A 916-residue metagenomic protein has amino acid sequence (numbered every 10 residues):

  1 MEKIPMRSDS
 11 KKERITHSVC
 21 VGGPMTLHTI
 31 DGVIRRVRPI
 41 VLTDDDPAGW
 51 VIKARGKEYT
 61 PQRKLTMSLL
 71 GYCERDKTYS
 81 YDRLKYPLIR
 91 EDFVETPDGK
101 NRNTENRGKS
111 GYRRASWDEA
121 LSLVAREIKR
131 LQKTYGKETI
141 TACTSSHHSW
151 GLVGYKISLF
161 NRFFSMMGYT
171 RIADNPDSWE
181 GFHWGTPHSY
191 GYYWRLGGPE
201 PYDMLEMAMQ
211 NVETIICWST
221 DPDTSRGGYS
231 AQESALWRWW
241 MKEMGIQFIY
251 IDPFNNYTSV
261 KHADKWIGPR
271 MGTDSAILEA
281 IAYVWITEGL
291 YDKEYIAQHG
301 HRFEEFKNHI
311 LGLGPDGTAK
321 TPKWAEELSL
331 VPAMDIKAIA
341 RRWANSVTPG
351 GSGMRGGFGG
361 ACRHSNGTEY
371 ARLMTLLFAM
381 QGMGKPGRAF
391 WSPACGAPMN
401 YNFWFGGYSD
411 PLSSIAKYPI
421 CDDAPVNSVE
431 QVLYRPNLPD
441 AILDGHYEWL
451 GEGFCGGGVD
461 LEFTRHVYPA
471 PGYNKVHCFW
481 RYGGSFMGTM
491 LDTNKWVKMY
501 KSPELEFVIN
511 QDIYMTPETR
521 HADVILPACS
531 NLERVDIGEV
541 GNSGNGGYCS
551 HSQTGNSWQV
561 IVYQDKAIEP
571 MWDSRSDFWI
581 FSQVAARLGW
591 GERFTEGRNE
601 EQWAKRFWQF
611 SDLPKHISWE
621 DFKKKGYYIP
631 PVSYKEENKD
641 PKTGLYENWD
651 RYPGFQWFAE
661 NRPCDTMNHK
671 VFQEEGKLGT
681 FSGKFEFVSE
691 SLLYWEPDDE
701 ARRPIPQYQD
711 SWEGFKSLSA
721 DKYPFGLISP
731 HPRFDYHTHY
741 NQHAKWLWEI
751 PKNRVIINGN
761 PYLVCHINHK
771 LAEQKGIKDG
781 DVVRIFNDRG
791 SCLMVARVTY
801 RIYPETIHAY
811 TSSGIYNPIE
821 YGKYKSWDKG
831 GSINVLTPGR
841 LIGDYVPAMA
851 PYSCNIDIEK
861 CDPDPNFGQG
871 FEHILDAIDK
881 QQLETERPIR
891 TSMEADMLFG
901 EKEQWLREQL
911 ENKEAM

Functional and structural regions predicted by a protein language model:
M1-L290, P332, I415-Y418, A424-S428 (+10 more regions): N-terminal export/assembly segments and adjacent metallocofactor-ligating motifs of anaerobic energy-metabolism
K3-I4, K12-R14, V21, D252 (+5 more regions): Phosphate/diphosphate-binding loops
L70-G71, R113-A115, G544, S550-G555 (+3 more regions): Short beta-strand-centered segments at strand-helix junctions
Y72-C73, K77-E119, K137, G151 (+14 more regions): N-terminal leader/propeptide and maturation segments of large enzyme subunits in energy/redox metabolism and hydrolases
C143-G151, W324-L328, G356-S365, G396-M399 (+1 more regions): Conserved short loop/turn motifs at secondary-structure junctions
S145, Q298-H301, R342-W343, F358-G360 (+3 more regions): A glycine-rich phosphate-binding loop feature that marks nucleotide/adenosyl-phosphate handling sites
K156-I251, A276, T375-H521, C529-S530 (+2 more regions): Extended redox/cofactor-interaction regions of prokaryotic respiratory oxidoreductases
L532-P570, Q583-A585, W590, V688 (+2 more regions): Glycine/threonine-rich phosphate-binding loop and adjacent beta-strand/alpha-helix elements that clamp
